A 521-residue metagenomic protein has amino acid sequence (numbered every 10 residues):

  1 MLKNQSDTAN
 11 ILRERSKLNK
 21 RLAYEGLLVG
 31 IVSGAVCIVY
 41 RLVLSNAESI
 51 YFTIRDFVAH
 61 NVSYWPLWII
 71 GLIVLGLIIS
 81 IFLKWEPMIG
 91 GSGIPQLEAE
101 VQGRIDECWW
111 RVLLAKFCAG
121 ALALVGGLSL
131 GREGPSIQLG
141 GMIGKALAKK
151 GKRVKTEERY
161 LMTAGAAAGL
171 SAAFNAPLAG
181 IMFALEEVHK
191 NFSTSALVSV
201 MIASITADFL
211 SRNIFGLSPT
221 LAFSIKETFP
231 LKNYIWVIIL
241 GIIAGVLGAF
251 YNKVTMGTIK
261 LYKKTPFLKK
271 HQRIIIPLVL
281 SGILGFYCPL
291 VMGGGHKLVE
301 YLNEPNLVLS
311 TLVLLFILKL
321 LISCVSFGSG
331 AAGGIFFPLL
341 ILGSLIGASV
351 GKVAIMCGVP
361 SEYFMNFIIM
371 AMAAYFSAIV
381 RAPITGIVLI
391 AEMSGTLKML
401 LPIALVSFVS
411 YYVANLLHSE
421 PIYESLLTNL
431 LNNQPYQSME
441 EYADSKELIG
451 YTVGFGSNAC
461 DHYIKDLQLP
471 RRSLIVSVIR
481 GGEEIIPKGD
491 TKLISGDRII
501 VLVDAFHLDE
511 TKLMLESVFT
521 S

Functional and structural regions predicted by a protein language model:
M1-P435, G454, R480, G496 (+1 more regions): Alpha-helical transmembrane segments and immediately membrane-proximal extracytoplasmic
G90, F117, M292, E441-K446 (+1 more regions): A generic structural signal for short, non-catalytic loop/turn and secondary-structure boundary residues
L97, D444-K446, I486: Short, solvent-exposed coil/turn segments
I368, I379-V380, A443-S445, Q468-P470 (+1 more regions): A structural signal for short secondary-structure junctions
S425-K465: Extended boundary segments
G454-T511: Cytosolic Rossmann-like ligand/nucleotide-binding regulatory domains
E516-S521: A common structural junction motif
